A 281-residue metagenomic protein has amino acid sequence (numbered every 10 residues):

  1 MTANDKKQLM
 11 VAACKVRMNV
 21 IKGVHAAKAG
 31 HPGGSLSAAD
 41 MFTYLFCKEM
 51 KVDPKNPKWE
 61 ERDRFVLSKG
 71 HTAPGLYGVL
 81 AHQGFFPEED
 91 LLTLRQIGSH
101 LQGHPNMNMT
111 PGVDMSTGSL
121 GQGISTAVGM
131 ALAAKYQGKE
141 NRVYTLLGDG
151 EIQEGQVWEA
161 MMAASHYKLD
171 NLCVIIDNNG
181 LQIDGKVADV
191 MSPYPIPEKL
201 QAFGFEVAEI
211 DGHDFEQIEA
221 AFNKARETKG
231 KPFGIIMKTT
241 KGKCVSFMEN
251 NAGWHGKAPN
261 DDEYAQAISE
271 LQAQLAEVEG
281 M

Functional and structural regions predicted by a protein language model:
M1-V16: N-terminal hydrophobic or amphipathic helices/low-complexity stretches enriched in small/hydrophobic/Pro/Gly
A12-A29, D177-N179: N-terminal capping segment at the start of a domain
V20-V24, S35-H166: Cofactor-binding active-site loop characterized by glycine-rich and histidine/acidic residues
H71-T72, L76, N179-G180, D214 (+1 more regions): Glycine-rich beta-alpha junction loops
Y77-G78, N106, Q156-W158, D184-A188 (+1 more regions): Short acidic, glycine/serine/threonine-rich loops at helix termini
Q83, V190, E249-G253: Short secondary-structure boundary/capping segments
G112, S116-S119, I124-T228: Thiamine diphosphate
F205, F215-M281: Glycine/aspartate-rich loop-and-adjacent alpha/beta segment that forms the canonical ThDP
